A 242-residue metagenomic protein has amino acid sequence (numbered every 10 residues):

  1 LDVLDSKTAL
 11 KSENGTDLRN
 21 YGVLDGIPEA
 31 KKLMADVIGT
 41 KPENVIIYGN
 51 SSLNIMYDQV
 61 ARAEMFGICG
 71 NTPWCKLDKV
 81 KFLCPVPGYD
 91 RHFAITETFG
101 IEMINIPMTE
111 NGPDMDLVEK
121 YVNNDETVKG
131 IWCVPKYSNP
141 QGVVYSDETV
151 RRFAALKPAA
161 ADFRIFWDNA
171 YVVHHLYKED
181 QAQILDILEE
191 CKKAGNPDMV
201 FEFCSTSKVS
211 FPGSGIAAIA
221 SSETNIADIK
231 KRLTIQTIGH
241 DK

Functional and structural regions predicted by a protein language model:
L1-A9, T234-T237: N-terminal basic, amphipathic alpha-helical segments
D2-V3, K41, S222: Generic structural signal for alpha-helix starts
K7-L10, N14-A161, V172-G195: Conserved core of the PLP fold type I
Y48, E189-K242: Conserved core segment of the aminotransferase class I/II
G130, R164, F201: Hydrophobic "anchor" residues on beta-strands that sit immediately upstream of conserved functional sites
D168: Glycine-centered flexible beta-alpha turn that most often forms the glycine-rich phosphate-binding loop
